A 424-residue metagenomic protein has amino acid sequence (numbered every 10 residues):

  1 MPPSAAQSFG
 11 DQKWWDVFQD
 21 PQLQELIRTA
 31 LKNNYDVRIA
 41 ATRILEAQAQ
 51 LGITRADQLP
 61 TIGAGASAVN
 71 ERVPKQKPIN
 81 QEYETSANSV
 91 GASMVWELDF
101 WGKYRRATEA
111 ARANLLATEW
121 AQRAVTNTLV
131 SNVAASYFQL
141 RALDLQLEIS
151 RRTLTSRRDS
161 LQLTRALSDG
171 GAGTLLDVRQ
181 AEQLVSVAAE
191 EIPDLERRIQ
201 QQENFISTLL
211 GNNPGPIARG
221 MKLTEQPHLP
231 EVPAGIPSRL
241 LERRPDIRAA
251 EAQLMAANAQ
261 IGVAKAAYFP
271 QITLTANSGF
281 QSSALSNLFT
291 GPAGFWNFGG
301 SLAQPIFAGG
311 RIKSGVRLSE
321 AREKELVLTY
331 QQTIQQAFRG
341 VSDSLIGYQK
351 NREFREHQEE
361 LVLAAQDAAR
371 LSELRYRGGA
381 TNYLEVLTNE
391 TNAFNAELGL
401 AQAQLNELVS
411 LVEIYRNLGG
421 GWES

Functional and structural regions predicted by a protein language model:
M1-Q19, L23, R28, A68-S93 (+4 more regions): Small/polar, glycine/serine/threonine/aspartate-rich low-complexity segments that form flexible
M1-Q50, E225-M255, P305-I306, Q331-I334 (+4 more regions): Bacterial Sec-pathway N-terminal export signals of envelope proteins
T29-R38, Q48-P60, P74, S93-A110 (+9 more regions): A glycine-/polar-enriched beta->alpha junction
I39-T54, V125, L129-R152, S156-L161 (+7 more regions): Amphipathic alpha-helical coiled-coil segments
I62-N70, P74-T164: Compact, aliphatic and Gly/Pro-tolerant "microcore" segments centered on a short helix or tight beta-hairpin and their
T155, A172-T174, V178, P193-L241 (+2 more regions): Short, solvent-exposed, mixed-charge loop/turn linkers that connect secondary-structure elements
L195, P245-D246, L326, A403: Metallo-beta-lactamase
